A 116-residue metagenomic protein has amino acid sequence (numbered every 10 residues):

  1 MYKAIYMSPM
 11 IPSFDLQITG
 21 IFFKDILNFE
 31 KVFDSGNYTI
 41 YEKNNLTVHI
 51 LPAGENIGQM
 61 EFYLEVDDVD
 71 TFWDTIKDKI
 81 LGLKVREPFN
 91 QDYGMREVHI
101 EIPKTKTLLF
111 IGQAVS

Functional and structural regions predicted by a protein language model:
M1-I18, M60-F62, V115-S116: N-terminal beta-strand motif that seeds the catalytic metal site of vicinal oxygen chelate
D15-E30: Amphipathic alpha-helical segments
L16, Y63-L108, V115: Vicinal oxygen chelate
K24-D25, E42, K77: Alpha-helical segments within the soluble intracellular
N28-D34, G82-E87: Short secondary-structure junctions
E30-L64, T107-Q113: Conserved short beta-strand elements that form part of the metal-binding/catalytic scaffold of enzyme active sites
